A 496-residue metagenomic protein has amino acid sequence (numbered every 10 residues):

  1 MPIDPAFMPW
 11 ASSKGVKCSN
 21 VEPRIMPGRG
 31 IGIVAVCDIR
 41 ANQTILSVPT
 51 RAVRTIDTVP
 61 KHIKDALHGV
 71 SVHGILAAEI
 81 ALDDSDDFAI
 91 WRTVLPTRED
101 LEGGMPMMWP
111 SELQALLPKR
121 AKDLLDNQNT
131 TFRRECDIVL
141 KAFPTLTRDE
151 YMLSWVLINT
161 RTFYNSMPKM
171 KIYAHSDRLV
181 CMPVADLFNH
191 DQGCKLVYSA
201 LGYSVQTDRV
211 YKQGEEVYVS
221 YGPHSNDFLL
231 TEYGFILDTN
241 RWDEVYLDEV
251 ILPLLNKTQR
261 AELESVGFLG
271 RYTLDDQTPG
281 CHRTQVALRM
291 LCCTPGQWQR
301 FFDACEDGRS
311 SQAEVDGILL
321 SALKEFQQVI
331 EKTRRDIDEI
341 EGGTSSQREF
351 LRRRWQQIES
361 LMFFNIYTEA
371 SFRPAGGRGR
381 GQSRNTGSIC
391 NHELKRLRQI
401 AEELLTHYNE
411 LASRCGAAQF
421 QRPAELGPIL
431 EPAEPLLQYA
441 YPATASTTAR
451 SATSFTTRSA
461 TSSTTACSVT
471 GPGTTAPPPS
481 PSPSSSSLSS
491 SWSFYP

Functional and structural regions predicted by a protein language model:
P2-H62, H68, D86-Y441: Long, positively charged leader/targeting segments at protein N-termini
P27, D275, Q382, T447 (+3 more regions): N-terminal start and proteolytic maturation junction detector
A66-A81: Active/ligand-binding-proximal structured segments within catalytic/core domains that scaffold catalytic residues
L247, R380, T444, P479-L488: Intrinsically disordered, low-complexity proline-rich segments enriched in Ser/Thr
Y439-Y441, F455, F494-Y495: Aromatic (phenylalanine/tyrosine) cluster motif
T444-T465, V469-T470, T474-T475, P479: Threonine-centered tandem repeat motifs in low-complexity domains
P472-P496: Long, low-complexity, intrinsically disordered segments
